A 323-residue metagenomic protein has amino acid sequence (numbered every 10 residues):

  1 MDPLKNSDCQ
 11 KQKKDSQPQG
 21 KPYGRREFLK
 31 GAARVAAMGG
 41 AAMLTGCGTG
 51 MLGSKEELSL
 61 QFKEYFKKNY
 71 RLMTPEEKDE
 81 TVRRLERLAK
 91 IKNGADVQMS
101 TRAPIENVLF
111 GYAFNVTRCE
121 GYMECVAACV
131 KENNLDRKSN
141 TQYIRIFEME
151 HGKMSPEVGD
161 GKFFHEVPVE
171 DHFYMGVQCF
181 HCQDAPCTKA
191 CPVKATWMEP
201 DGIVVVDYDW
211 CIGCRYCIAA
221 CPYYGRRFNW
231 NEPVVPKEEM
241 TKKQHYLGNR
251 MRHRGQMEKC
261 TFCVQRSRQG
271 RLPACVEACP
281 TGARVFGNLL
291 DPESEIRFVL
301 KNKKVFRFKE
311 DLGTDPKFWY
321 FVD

Functional and structural regions predicted by a protein language model:
M1-K11: N-terminal acidic, proline/glycine-rich, low-complexity intrinsically disordered segments
Q12-G39: N-terminal secretory signal peptides and thylakoid transit peptides that target proteins across membranes
P18-G24, M43-L109, D311-G313, W319: C-terminal segment of N-terminal export signals and the immediately downstream linker at the start of the mature
G20-L29, K63, K67, C119 (+4 more regions): Twin-arginine (Tat) signal peptide motif
F110-E120: Mature N-terminal segment immediately following signal peptide/propeptide cleavage in secreted/periplasmic
G121-K131, M175-H181, P186-V193, V205-Y223 (+2 more regions): C-type cytochrome heme c attachment motif
E132-E170, W197-W210, G225-G255, V285-F308: Non-heme iron-sulfur electron-transfer modules
Q265-D323: Long, compositionally biased charged/polar accessory segments in the mid-to-C-terminal portions of proteins
